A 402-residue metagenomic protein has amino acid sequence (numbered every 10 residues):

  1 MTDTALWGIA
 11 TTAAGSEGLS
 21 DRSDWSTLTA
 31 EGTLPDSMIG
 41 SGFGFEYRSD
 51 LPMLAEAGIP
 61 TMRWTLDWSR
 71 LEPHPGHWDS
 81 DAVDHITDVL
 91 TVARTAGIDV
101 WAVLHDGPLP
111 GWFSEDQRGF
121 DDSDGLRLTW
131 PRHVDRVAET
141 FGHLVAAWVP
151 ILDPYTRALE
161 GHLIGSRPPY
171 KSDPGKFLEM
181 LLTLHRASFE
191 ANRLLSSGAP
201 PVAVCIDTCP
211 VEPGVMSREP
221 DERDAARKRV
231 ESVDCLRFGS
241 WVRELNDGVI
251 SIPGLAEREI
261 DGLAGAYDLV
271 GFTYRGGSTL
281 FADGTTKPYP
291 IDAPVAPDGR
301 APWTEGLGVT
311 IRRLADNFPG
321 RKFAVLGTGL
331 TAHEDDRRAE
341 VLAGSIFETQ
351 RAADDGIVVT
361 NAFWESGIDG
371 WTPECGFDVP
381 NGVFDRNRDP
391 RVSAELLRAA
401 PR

Functional and structural regions predicted by a protein language model:
M1-A30, P75, T87-D336, F347-R402: Active-site region of glycoside hydrolase catalytic domains
M1-G76, V83: N-terminal structural segment of carbohydrate-active enzymes
D79-I86, V341-G344: Charged helix-capping and loop-helix junction motifs
